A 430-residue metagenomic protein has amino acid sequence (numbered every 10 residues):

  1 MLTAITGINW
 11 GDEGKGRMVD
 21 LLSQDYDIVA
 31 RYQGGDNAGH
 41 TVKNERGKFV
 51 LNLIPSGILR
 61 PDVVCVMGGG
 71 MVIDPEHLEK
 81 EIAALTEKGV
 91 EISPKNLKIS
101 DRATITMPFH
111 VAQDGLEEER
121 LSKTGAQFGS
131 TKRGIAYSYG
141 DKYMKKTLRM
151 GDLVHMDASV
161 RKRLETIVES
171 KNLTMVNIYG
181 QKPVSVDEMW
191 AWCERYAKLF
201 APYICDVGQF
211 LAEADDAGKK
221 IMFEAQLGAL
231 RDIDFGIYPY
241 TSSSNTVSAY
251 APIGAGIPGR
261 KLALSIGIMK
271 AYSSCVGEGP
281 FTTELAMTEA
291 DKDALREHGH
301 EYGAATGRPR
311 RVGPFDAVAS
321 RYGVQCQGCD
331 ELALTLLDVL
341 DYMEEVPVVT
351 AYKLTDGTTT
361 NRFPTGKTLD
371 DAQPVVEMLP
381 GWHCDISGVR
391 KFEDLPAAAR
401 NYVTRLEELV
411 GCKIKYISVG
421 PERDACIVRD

Functional and structural regions predicted by a protein language model:
M1-D430: Non-transmembrane, aqueous-exposed alpha-helical and coiled segments at domain scale
